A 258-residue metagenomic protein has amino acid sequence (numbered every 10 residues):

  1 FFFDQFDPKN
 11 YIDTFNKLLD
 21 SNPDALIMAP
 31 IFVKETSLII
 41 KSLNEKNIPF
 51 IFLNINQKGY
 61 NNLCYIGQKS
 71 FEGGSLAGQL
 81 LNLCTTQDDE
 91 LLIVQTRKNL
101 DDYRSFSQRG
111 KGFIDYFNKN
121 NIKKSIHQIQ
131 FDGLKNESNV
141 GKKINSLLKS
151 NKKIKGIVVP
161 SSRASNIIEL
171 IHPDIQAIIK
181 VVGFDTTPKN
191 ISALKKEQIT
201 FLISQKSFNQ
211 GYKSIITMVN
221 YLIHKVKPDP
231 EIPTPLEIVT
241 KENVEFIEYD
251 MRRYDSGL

Functional and structural regions predicted by a protein language model:
F2-N10, G67-G73, Q95-G112, K124-K142 (+3 more regions): Hinge/beta->alpha junction and helix N-cap segments in small-molecule ligand-binding domains
Y11-T14, L18, A25-N44, I129-K189: Hydrophobic alpha-helical
K17-D20, L100, K111-K119, K189-K195 (+1 more regions): Non-catalytic structural scaffold of enzyme domains
P23, D88, N151-I154, I199: Short, high-confidence coil segments that cap the C-terminus of an alpha-helix and link into the following beta-strand
E35-E72, T187-K195: Flexible loop/hinge segments that line or gate small-molecule binding clefts
I66-L91, V140-G141, N190, K206-I223: Hydrophobic alpha-helical segments within soluble ligand-binding/sensing domains
D101-D102, F117, K206-L258: Hinge/cleft segment of the Venus flytrap/periplasmic-binding protein
Q176, E197-T200: Glycine-enriched alpha-helix->loop->beta-strand junction motifs that scaffold or abut catalytic
